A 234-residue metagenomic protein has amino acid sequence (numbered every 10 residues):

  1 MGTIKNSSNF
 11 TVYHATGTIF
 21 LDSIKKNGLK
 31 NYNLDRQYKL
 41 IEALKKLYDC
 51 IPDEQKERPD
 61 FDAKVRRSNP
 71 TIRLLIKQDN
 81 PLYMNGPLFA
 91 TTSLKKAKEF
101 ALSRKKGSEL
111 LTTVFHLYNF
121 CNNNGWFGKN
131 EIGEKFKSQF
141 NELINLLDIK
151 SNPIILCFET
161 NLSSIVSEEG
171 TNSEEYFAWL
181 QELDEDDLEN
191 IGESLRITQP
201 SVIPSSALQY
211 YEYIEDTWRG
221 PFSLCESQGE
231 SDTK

Functional and structural regions predicted by a protein language model:
M1-M84: ADP-ribose/NAD+-binding catalytic cleft of ART/PARP-like enzymes
Y13-T16, A90-T92, F158-E159: Short His-Asn-centered micro-motif
I19, K96, L162-V166: Residues that cap or initiate secondary-structure elements
S23, K98-F100, V166-E168: Short helix/loop capping segments that flank catalytic or ligand/cofactor-binding pockets
N33, Q37-L40, E54, R58-V65 (+6 more regions): Intrinsic-disorder-associated interaction segments
P59-L88, N130-I155: Intrinsically disordered, low-complexity acidic Ser/Thr-rich regulatory segments
T71-E131: Extracellular-facing segments of soluble proteins and assemblies that are Gly/Ser/Thr-biased and enriched in aromatics
K105, T112-K234: Active-site and NAD+-binding cores of ADP-ribose-processing enzymes
